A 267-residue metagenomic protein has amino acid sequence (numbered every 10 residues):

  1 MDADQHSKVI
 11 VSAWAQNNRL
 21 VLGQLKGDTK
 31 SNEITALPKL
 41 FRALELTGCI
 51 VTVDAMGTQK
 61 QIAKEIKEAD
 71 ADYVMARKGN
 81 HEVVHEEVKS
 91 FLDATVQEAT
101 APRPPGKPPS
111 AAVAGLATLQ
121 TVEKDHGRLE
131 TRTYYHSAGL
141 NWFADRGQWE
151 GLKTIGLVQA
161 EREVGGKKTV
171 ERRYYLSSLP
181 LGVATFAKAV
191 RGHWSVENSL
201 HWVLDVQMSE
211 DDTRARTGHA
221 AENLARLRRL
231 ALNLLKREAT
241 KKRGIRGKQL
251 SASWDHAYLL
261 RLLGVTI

Functional and structural regions predicted by a protein language model:
M1-A3, Q61-E65, H85-K89: Short acidic, glycine/serine/threonine-rich loops at helix termini
M1-V53, T58-Q61, K241: Conserved, well-structured functional cores that handle cations and Mg-NTP chemistry
K8, K60-K78: A short alpha/beta connector and helix-capping loop motif
R19, L37, I50-T58, Y73 (+3 more regions): Short, conserved catalytic/metal-binding motifs centered on acidic residues
R42, A71, D93, Q97 (+2 more regions): Generic secondary-structure signature for well-ordered alpha-helical cores
K78-R191: An anionic, glycine-rich sequence signature occurring as long contiguous blocks
L176, P180-A215: Short amphipathic alpha-helical "interface-anchor" segments enriched in bulky aromatics
V203-I267: A short, flexible helix-boundary coil/loop motif
